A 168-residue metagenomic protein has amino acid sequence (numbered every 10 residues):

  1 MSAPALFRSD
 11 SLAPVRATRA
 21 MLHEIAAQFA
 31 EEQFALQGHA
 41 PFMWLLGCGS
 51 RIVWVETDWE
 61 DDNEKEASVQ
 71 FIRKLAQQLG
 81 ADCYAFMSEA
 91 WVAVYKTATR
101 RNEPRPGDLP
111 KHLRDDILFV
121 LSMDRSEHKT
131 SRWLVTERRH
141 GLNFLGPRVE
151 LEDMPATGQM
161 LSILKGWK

Functional and structural regions predicted by a protein language model:
M1-R73: N-terminal domain-onset segments
A3, V15, L22, Q70 (+1 more regions): Low-complexity intrinsically disordered segments
